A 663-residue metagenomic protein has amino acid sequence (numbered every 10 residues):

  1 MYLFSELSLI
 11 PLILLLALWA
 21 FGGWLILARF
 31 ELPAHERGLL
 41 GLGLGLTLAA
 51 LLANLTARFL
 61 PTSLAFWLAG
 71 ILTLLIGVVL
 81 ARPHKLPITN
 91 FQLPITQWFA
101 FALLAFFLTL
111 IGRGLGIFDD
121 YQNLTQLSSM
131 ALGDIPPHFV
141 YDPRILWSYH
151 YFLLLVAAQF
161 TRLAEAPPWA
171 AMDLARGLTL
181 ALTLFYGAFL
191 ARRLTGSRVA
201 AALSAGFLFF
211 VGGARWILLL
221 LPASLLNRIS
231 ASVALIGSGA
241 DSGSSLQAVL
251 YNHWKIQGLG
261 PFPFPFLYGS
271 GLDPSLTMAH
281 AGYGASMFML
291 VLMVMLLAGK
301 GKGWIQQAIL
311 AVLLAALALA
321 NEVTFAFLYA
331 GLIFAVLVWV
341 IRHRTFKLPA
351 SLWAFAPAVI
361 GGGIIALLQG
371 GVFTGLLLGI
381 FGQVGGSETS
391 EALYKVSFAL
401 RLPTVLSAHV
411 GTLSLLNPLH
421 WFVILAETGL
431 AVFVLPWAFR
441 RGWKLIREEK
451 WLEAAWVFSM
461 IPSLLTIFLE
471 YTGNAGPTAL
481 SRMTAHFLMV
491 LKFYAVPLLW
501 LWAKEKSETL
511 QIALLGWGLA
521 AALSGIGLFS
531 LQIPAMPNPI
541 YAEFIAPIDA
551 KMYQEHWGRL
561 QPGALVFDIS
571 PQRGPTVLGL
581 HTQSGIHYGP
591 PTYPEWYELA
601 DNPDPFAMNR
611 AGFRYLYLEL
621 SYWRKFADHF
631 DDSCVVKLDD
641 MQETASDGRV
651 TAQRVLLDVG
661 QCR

Functional and structural regions predicted by a protein language model:
M1-K85: Membrane-embedded, hydrophobic transmembrane alpha-helices
L60-L110, R198-A205, A356, R663: Start-transfer (signal-anchor) and selected internal transmembrane alpha helices of multi-pass inner/ER membrane
P87-I95, L297-Q306, I341-W353, V434-I461 (+1 more regions): Membrane-interface helix-loop-helix junctions at transmembrane boundaries of multi-pass membrane enzymes, predominantly
A102-M287, P539-E543: Active-site lumenal/periplasmic loops and adjacent helix-entry segments of GT-C-fold, multi-pass membrane
G177-L180, A326-L332, A475-K504: Hydrophobic/aromatic-rich transmembrane helices and adjacent perimembrane loops
L272-D273, V294, Q306-E322: Membrane-interface alpha helices of multi-pass inner-membrane proteins
F288-A298, G331-L332, V336-H343, A356 (+2 more regions): Hydrophobic, aromatic-rich transmembrane alpha-helices and their immediate juxtamembrane boundary segments
A503-R663: Extracytoplasmic
